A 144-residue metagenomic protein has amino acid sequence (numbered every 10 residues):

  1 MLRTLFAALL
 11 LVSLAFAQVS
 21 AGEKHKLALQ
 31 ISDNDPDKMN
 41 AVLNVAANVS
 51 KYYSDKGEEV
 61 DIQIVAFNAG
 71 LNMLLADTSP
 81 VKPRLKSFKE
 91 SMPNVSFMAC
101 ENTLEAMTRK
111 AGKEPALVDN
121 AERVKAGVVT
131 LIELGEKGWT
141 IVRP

Functional and structural regions predicted by a protein language model:
M1-Q18: N-terminal export/membrane-targeting signals
Q18-P144: Secreted/extracellular ectodomain signature
